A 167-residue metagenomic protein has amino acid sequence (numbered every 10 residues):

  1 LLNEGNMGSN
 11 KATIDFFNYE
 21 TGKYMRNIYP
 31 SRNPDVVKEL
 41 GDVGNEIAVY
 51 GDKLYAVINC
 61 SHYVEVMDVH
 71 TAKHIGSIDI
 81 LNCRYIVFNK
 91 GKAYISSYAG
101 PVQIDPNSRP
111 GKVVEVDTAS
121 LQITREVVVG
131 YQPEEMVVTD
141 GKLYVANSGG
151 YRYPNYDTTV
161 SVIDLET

Functional and structural regions predicted by a protein language model:
L1-T167: Predominantly soluble domains enriched in secretory-pathway, periplasmic, or organellar proteins
